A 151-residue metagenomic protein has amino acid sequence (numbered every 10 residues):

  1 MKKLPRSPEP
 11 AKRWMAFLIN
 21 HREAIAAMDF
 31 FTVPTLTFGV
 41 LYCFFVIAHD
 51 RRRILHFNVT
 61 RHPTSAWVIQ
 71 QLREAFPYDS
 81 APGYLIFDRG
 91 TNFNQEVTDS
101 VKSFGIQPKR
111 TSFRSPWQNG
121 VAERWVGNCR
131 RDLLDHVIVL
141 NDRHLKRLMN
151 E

Functional and structural regions predicted by a protein language model:
M1-E151: Charged DNA-binding/catalytic regions of mobile-element recombinases
